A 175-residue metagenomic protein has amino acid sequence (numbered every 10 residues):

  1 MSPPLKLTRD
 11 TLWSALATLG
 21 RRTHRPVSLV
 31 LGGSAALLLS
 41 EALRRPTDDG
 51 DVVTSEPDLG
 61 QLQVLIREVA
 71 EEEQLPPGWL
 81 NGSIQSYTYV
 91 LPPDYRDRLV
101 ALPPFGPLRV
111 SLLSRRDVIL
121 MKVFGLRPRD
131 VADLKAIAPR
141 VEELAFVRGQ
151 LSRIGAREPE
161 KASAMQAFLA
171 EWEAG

Functional and structural regions predicted by a protein language model:
M1-G175: Compositionally biased terminal segments of proteins
